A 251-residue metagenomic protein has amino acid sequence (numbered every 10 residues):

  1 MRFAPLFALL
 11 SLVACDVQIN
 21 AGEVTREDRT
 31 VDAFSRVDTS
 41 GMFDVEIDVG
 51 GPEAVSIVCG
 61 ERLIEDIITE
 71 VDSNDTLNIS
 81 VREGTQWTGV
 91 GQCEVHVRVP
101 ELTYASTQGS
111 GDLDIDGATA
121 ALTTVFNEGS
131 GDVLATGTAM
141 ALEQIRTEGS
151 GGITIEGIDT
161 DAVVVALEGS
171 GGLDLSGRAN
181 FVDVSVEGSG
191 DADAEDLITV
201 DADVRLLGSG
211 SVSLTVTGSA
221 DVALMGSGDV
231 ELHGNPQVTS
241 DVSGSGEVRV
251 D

Functional and structural regions predicted by a protein language model:
M1-V13: Sec-dependent bacterial lipoprotein signal peptides
C15-Q108, D112-E128, L134-R146, T154-V163 (+4 more regions): Acidic (Asp/Glu) and glycine-rich low-complexity loops/linkers that are typically intrinsically disordered
G109-G111, G129-G131, G149-G151, G169-G171 (+4 more regions): Periodic glycine anchor positions in long extracellular repeat architectures
G177-F181, S185-T217: Glycine/small-residue-rich hydrophobic helix-like segments
G210-D251: Long hydrophobic alpha-helical segments typical of transmembrane helices together with their membrane-interfacial
